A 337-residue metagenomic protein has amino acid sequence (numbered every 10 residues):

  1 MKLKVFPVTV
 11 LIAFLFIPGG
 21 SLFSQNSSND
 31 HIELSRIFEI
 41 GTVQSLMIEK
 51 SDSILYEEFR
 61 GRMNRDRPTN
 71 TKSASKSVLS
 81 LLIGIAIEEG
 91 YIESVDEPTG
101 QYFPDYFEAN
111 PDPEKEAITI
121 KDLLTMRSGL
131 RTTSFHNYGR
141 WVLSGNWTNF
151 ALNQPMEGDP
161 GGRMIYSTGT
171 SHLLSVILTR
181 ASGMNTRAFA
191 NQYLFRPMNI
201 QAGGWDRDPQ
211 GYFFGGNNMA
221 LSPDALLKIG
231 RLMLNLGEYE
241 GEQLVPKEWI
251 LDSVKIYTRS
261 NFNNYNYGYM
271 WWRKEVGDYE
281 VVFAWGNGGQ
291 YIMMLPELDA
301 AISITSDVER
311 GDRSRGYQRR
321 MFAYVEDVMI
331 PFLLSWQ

Functional and structural regions predicted by a protein language model:
V8-G19: Bacterial N-terminal signal peptides
L34-M63, I292-M293, D299-S303: A short, well-structured edge-of-sheet supersecondary motif
D52, N70-V95, L123, L174-L178 (+1 more regions): Active-site SXXK
E89-S128, N153, S182-L221: Active-site helix/loop module of the DD-peptidase/beta-lactamase fold, centered on the serine-lysine SxxK catalytic
L130-D208: A small/polar active-site loop signature that marks catalytic segments
T170-I177, N217-E238, Q290-D307: Active-site-proximal alpha-helical segments within enzyme catalytic domains
A202, I250-S303: Active-site Gly/Thr loop motif
G286-Q337: Structured C-terminal helix/loop/strand segments within mature extracytoplasmic catalytic/sensor domains
